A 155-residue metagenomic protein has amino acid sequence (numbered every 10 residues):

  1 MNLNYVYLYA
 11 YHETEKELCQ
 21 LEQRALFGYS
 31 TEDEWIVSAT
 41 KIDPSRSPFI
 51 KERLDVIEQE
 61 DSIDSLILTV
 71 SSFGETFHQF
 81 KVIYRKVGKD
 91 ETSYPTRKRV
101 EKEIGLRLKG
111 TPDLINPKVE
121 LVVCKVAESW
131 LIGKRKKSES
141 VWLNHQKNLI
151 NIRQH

Functional and structural regions predicted by a protein language model:
M1-R107: Non-catalytic nucleic-acid substrate-recognition regions in nucleic-acid-modifying enzymes
H78, P117-W130: Conserved Class I S-adenosyl-L-methionine-dependent methyltransferase catalytic core
R85, I115-P117, V126, R135: Conserved beta-strand termini and adjacent loop/short-helix elements that scaffold enzyme active sites in alpha/beta
P95, R99, N116-K118, H155: Residues forming well-ordered secondary-structure scaffolds
G110-L114: Interaction modules related to DNA damage response and DNA replication/repair
C124-H155: Glycine-rich adenosyl-nucleotide cofactor-binding module
